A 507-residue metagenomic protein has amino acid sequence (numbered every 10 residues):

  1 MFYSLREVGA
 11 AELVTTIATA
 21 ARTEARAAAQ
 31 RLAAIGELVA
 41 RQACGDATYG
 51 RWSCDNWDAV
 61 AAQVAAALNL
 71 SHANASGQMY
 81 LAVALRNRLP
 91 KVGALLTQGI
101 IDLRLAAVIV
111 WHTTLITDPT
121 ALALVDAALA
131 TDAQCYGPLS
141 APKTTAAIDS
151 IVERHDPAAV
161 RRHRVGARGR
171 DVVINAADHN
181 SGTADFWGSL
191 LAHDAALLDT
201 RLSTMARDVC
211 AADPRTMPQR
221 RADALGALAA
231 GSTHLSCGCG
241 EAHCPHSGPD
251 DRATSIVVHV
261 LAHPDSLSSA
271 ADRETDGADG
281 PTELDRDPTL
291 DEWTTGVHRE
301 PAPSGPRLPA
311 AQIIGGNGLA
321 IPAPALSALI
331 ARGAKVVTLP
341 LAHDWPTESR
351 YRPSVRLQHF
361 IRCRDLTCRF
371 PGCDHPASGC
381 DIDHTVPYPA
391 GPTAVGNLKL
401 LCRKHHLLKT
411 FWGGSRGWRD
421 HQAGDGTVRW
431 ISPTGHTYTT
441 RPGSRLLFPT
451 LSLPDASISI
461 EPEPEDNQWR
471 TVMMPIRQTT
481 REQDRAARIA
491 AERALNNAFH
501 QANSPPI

Functional and structural regions predicted by a protein language model:
M1-P346, R350, S452-I458, E463-I507: Rieske [2Fe-2S] iron-sulfur domain-containing proteins
A328-I507: A detector for short metal-coordination/catalytic motifs
